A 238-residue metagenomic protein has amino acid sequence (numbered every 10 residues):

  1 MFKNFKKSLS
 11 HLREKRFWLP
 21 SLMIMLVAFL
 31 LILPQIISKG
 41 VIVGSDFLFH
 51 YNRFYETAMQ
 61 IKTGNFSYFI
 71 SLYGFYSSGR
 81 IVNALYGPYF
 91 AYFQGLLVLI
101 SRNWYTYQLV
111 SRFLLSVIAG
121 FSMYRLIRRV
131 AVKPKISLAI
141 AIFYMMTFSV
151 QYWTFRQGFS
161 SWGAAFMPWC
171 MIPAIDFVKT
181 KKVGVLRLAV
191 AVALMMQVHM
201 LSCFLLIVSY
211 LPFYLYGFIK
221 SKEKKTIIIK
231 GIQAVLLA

Functional and structural regions predicted by a protein language model:
M1-P34, Q233: Start-transfer (signal-anchor) and selected internal transmembrane alpha helices of multi-pass inner/ER membrane
N4, S8, P88, Y92-L99 (+2 more regions): Low-complexity, intrinsically disordered, cysteine-poor segments enriched in small/polar and charged residues
S21, M25, F29, F113 (+7 more regions): Alpha-helical transmembrane spans of integral membrane proteins, capturing the lipid-embedded, hydrophobic core of TM
L31-A131, K135-P168, P173, L194-L201: Active-site lumenal/periplasmic loops and adjacent helix-entry segments of GT-C-fold, multi-pass membrane
I37-G40, N103, T180, F218-K225: Transmembrane helix-loop junctions in multipass membrane proteins, especially transporters and channels
W104, V132-S137, T180-R187, K224: Membrane-helix interface segments
C170-R187, M195, F218-K220: Membrane-interface transmembrane helices that cradle and orient dolichyl/undecaprenyl
L205-L236: Perimembrane helix-loop-helix junctions
